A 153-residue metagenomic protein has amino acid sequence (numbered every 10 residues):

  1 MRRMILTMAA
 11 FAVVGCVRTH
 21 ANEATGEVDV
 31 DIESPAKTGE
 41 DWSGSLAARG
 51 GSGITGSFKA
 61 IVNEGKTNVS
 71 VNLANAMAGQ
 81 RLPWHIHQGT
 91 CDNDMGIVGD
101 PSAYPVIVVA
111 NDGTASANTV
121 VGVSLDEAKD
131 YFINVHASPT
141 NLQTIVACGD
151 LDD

Functional and structural regions predicted by a protein language model:
M1-V14: Sec-dependent bacterial lipoprotein signal peptides
V17-P83, H87-D153: N-terminal leader/targeting pre-sequences
